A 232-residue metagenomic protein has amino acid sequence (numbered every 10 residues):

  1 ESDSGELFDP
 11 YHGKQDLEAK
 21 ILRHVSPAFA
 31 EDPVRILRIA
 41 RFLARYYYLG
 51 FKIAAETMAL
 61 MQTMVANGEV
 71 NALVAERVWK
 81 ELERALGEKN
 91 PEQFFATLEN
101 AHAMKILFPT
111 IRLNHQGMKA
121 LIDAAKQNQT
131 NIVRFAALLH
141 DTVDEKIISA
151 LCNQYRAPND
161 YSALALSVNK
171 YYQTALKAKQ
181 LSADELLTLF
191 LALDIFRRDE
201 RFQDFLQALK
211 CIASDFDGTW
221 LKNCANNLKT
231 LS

Functional and structural regions predicted by a protein language model:
E1-Y155: Glycine- and charge-enriched loop/helix tracts that form the active or gating conduit in phosphate/cation-handling
T110-S232: C-terminal subdomains that position terminal phosphate/3'-OH groups for nucleotidyl transfer/ligation, primarily on
